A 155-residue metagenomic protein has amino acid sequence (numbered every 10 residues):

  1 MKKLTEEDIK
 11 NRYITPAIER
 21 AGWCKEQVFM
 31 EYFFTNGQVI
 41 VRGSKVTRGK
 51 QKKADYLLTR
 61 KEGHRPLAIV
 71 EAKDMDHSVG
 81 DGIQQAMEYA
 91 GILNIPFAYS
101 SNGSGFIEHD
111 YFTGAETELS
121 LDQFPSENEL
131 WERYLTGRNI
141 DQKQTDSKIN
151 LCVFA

Functional and structural regions predicted by a protein language model:
M1-A68, A72-A155: ATP-dependent helicase/translocase motor core
